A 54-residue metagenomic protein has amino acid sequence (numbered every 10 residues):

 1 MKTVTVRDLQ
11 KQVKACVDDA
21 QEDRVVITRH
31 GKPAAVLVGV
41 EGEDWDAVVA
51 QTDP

Functional and structural regions predicted by a protein language model:
K2-V4, G31: Short, flexible segments with low predicted structural confidence
V4-Q21: The conserved cystathionine-beta-synthase
V26-P54: Short, charge-rich, low-complexity interaction segments located in flexible loops at or near secondary-structure
